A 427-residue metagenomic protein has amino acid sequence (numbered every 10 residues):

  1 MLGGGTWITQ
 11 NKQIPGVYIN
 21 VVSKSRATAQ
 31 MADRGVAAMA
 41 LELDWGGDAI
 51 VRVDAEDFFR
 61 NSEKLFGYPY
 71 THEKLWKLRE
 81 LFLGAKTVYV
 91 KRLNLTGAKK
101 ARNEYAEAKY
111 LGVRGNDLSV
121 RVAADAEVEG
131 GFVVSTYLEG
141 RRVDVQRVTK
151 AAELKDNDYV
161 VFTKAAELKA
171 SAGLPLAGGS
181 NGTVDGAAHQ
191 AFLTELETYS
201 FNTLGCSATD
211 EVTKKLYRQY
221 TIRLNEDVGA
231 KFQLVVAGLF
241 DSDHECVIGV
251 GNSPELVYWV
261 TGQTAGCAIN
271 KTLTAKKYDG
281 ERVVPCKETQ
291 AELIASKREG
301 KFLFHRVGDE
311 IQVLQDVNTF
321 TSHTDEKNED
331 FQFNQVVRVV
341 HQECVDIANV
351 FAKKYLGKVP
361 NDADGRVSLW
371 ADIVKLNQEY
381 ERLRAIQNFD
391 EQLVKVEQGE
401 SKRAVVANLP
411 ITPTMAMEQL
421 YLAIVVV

Functional and structural regions predicted by a protein language model:
L2-V21, M31-G46, I50-F66, Y70-P360 (+4 more regions): A glycine- and small-residue-enriched flexible loop/hinge signal that marks low-structured segments
S25-A27: Acidic, metal-dependent phosphodiester-chemistry machinery of nucleic-acid enzymes
L376-L383, T412-A416: Hydrophobic alpha-helical segments
K395-V427: C-terminal edge-of-domain segments
